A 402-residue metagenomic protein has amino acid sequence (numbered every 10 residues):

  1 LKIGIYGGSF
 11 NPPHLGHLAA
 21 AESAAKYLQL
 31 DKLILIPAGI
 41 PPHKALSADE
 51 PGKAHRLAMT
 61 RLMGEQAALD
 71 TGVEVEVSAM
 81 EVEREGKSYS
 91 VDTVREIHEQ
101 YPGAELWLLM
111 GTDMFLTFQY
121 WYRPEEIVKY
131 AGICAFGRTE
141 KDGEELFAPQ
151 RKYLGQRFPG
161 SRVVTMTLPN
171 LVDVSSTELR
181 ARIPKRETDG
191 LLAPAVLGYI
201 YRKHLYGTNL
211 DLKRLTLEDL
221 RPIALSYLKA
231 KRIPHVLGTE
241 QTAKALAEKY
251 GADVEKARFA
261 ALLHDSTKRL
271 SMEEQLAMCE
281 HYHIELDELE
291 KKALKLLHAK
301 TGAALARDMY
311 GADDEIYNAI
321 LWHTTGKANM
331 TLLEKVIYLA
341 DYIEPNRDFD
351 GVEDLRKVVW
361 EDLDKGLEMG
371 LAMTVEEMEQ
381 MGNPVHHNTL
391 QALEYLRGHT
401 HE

Functional and structural regions predicted by a protein language model:
L1-T216, R307: Nucleotidyltransferase catalytic core that binds NTPs
H14-H17, H43, H235, H264 (+2 more regions): Histidine-centered active-site/metal-ligand motif
E50-H55, R84-S88, A230, P234 (+3 more regions): Residues at secondary-structure transition points
S90-E96, Y101-A104, S266-L294, V385-H386 (+1 more regions): N-terminal leader/targeting helix
L215-A230: N-terminal export signals and maturation junctions of secreted/periplasmic proteins
P222-S226, K244, K249-M369: Divalent metal-dependent catalytic cores for phosphoryl transfer on phosphate-bearing substrates
P345, F349, E353-E402: A structured, mid-to-C-terminal "fold-capping" secondary-structure block
